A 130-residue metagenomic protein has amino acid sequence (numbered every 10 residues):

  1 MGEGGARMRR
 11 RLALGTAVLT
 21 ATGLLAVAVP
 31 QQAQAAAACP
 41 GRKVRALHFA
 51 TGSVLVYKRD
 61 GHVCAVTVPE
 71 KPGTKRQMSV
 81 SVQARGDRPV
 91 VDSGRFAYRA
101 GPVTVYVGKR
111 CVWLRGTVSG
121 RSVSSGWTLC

Functional and structural regions predicted by a protein language model:
G2-A35: Secretory targeting and sorting signals
Q34-C130: Post-signal peptide N-terminal regions of Sec-secreted extracellular proteins
